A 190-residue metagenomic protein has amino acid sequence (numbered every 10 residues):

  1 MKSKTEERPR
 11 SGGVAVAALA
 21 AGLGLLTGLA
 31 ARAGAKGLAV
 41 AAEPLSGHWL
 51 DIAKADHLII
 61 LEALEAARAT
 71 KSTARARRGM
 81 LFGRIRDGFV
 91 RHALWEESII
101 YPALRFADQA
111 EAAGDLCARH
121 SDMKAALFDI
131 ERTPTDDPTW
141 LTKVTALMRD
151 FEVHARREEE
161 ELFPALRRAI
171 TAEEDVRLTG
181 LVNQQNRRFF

Functional and structural regions predicted by a protein language model:
M1-F190: Small-residue-biased structural context
